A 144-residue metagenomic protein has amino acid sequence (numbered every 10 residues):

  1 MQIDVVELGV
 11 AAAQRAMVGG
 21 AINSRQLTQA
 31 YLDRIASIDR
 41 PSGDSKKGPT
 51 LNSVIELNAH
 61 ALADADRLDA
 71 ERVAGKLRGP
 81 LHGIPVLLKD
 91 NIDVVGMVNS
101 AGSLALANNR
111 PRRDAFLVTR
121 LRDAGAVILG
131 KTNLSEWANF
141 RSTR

Functional and structural regions predicted by a protein language model:
M1-A74: An N-terminal boundary/leader segment
Q2, A16, G48, G75 (+3 more regions): A generic, residue-level signal for flexible/boundary positions that often mark functional hotspots
N23-S24, R78, I128: Residue-level detector of short coil/turn "hinge" positions at structural boundaries
A74-H82: Flexible, low-complexity linker/loop segments at domain and module junctions
L81-R144: Short glycine/serine-rich loop/turn segments
